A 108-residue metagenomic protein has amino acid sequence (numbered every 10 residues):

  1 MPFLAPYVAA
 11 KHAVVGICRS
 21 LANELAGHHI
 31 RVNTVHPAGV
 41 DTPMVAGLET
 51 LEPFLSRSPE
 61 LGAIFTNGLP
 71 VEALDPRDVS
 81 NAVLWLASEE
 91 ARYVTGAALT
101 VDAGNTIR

Functional and structural regions predicted by a protein language model:
M1-A5, G27-H28, V71, E89: Active-site loop immediately N-terminal to the catalytic Tyr-X3-Lys motif of short-chain dehydrogenase/reductase
F3-P6, M44-A46, P59: Conserved mid-core segment of classical short-chain dehydrogenase/reductases
A10, C18: Active-site helix of classical SDR
L25-G27, V40, A87: A short hydrophobic alpha-helix cap/turn motif
A26, R31, V94-G96: Short, small/polar-rich loop/turn modules that mediate ligand/substrate recognition or access, typified
T34, T42, S56-E90, V94 (+1 more regions): C-terminal helical subdomain
P37-G47, L51: Short, flexible catalytic-loop segment of classical short-chain dehydrogenase/reductase
